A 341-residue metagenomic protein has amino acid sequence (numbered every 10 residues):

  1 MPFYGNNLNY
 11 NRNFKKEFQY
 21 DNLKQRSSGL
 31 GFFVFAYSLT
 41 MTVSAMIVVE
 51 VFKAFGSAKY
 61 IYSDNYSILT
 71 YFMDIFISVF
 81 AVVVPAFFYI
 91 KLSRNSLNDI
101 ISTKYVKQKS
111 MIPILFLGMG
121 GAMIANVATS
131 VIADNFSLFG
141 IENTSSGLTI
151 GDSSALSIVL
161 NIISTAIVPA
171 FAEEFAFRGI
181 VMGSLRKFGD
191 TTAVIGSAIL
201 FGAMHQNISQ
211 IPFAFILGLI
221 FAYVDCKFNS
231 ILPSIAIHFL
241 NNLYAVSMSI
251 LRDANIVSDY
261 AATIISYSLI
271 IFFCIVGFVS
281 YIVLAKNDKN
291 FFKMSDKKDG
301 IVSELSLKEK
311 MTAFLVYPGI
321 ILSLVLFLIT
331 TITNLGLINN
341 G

Functional and structural regions predicted by a protein language model:
M1-S102, L243-G341: N-terminal, membrane-interfacial amphipathic/helix-forming hydrophobic leader that caps and precedes the first
L30-G31, F35, F72, M111-F116 (+5 more regions): Hydrophobic alpha-helical transmembrane segments
Y66-T70, N98-P169, I329-G341: Juxtamembrane helix-loop-helix connectors linking adjacent transmembrane helices in multi-pass membrane enzymes
F76-F80, V84, I163, P212-L219: Membrane-embedded alpha-helical segments of multi-pass membrane proteins, especially the transmembrane helices
L115, M119, I162-I163, I167 (+8 more regions): Residue-level signature of the transmembrane alpha-helical core of multi-pass small-molecule transporters
I167, R178-K187, S247-R252: Membrane-interfacial alpha-helical segments at the cytosolic side of multi-pass membrane proteins
A172-G196, Y223-S230: Membrane-interface helix/loop boundary segments of multi-pass membrane proteins
G202-P212, L232, I256-V257: Membrane-interface helix caps and helix-loop-helix hairpins in membrane proteins
